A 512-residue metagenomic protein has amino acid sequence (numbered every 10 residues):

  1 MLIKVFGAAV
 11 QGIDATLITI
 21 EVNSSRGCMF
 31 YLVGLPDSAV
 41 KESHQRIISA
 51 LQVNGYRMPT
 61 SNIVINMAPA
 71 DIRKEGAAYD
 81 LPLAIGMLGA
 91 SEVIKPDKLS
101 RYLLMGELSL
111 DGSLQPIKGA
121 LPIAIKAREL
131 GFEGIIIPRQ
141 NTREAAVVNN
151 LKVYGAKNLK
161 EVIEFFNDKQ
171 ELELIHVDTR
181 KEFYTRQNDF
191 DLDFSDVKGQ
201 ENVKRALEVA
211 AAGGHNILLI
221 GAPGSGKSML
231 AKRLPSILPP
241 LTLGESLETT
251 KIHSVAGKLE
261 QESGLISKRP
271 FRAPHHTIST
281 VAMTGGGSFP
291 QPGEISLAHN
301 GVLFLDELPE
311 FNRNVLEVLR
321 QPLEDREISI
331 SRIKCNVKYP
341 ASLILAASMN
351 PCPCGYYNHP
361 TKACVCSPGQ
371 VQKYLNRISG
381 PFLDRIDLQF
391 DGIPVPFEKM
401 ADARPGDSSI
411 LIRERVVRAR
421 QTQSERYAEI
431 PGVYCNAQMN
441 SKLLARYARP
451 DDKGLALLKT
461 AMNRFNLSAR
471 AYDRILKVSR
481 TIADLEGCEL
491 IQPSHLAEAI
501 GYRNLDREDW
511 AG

Functional and structural regions predicted by a protein language model:
M1-L218, S225, I266, S331 (+2 more regions): Peripheral, non-AAA+ core regions of ATP-driven protein-machinery
V33, A39-H44, P59, N66-G76 (+2 more regions): Basic, amphipathic alpha-helical bundle interface domains used for macromolecular binding and assembly
L110, L303-F304, E310-F311: Residues immediately C-terminal
Q170-V209, G213, P240-I295: P-loop NTPase nucleotide-binding/switch module
L219-E260, D325: Walker A/P-loop
G221, G285, E307: The Walker A (P-loop) glycine that initiates the GxxxxGKT/S ATP-binding motif of P-loop NTPases
N300, D306-E307, V318: Walker B catalytic acidic pair
